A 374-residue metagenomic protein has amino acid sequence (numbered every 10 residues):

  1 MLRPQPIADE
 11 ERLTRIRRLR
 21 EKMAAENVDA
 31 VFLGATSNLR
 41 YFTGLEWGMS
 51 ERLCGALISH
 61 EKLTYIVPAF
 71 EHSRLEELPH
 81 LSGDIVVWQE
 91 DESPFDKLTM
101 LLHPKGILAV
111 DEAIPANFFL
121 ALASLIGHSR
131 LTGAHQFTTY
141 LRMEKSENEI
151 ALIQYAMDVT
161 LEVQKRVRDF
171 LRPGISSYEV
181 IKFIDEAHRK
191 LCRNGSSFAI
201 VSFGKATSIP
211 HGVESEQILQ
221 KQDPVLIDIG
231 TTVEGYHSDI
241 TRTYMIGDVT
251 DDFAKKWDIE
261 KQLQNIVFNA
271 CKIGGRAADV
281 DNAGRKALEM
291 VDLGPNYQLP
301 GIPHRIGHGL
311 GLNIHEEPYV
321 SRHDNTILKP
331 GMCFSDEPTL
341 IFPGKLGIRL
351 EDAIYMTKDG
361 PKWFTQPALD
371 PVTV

Functional and structural regions predicted by a protein language model:
M1-V374: Active-site neighborhoods and metal-handling regions in enzymes and metal-associated proteins
